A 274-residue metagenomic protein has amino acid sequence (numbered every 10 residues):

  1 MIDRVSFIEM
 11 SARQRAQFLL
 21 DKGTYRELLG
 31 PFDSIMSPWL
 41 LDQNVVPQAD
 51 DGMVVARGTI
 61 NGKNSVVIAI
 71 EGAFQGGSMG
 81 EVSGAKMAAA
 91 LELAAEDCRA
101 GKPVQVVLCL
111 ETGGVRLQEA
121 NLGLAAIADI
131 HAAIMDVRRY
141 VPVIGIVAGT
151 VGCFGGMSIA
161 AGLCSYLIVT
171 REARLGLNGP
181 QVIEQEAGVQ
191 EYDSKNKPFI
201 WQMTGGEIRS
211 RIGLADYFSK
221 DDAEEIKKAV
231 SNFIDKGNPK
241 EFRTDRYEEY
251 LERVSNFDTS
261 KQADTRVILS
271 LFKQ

Functional and structural regions predicted by a protein language model:
M1-L28, S34, E184-Q274: Amphipathic alpha-helical segments at domain termini/boundaries
F32-Q43: Short Pro/Gly-enriched beta-strand edge/turn motifs at strand-loop
N44-G62: N-terminal short beta-loop-beta anion/metal-coordinating cradle
D51, G80-K102: A short, well-ordered alpha-helical element
I60-A85: STAS-typified acidic loop motif
V66-I70, V104-G113, I144-A148: Glycine- and acidic-rich phosphate- and metal-coordinating loops
D97-N121: A glycine-rich phosphate/pyrophosphate-binding beta-strand-loop-alpha-helix module
G113-F242: Conserved catalytic cores of soluble enzyme domains, especially glycine-rich substrate-binding beta-alpha loops
